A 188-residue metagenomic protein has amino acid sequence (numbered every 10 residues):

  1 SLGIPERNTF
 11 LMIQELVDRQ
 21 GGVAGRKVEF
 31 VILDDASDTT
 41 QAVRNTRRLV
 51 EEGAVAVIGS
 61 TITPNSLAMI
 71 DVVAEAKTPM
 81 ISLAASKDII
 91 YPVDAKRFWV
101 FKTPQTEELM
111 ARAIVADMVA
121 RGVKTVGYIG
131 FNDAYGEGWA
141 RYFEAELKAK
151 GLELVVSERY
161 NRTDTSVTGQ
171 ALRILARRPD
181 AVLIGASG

Functional and structural regions predicted by a protein language model:
L2-L11, R19-Y91, Y160-V167, S187-G188: Beta-alpha junction/loop-to-helix N-cap segments that form part of ligand/metal-binding clefts
E6-T9, I13, N45, M110-I114 (+1 more regions): Hydrophobic alpha-helical segments typical of transmembrane helices and their membrane-interface/capping positions
I13-Q20, R121, E146-K150, R177: Change "in soluble alpha/beta enzymes" to "in soluble alpha/beta proteins
D18-R19, V119, G169-L172: Short hydrophobic alpha-helices and adjacent helix-cap/hinge residues
T40, A54-E158: Extracytoplasmic ligand/sensor domains, especially the bilobed periplasmic-binding protein
V43, A111-V115, V167-A171: Short, amphipathic alpha-helical "lid/cap" segments that border enzyme active or binding sites
L49-G53, R121, I174-P179: Glycine-rich phosphate-binding loop signature in dinucleotide/nucleotide-binding domains
V73, A140-G188: Extracellular/periplasmic bilobed ligand-binding domains
